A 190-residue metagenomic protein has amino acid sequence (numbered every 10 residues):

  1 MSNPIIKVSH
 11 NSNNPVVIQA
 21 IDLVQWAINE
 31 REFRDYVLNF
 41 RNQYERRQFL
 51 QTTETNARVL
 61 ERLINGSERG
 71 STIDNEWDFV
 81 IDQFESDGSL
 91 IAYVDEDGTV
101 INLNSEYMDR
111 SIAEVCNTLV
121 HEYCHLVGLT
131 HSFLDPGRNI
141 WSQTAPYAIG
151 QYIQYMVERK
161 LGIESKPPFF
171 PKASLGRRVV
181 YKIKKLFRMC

Functional and structural regions predicted by a protein language model:
M1-C116, L126-C190: Predominantly extracellular/secreted Zn2+-dependent metalloproteases
L119: Substrate/cofactor-recognition hotspot
E122: Walker B catalytic acidic pair
